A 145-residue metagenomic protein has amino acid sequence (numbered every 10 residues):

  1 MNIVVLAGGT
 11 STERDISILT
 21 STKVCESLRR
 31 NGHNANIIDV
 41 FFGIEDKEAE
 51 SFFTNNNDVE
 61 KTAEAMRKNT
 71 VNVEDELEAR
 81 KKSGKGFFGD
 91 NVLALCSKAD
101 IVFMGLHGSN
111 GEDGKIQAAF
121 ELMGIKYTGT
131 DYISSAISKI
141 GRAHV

Functional and structural regions predicted by a protein language model:
M1-A143: ATP-binding N-terminal substructure of ATP-dependent carboxylate-amine bond-forming enzymes
